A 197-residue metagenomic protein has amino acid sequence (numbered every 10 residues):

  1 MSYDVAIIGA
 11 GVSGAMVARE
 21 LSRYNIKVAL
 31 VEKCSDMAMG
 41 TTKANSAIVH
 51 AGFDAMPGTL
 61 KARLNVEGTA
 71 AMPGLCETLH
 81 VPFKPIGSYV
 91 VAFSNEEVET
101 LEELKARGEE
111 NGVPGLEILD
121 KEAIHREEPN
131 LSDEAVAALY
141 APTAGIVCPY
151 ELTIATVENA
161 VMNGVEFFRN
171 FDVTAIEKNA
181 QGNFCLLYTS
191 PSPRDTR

Functional and structural regions predicted by a protein language model:
V5-A29: N-terminal Rossmann-like FAD-binding beta1-loop-alpha1 element of flavoenzymes
R23-T41: Glycine-rich FAD pyrophosphate-binding loop
I26, V113, V165: Short phosphate-binding/catalytic loops that engage adenosine nucleotides
A47-E127, V136: Dinucleotide-binding Rossmann-like beta1-alpha1 core, especially the glycine-rich loop that anchors the ADP
P82-A92, H125-N163: Helix-loop-beta segment of a Rossmann-like dinucleotide-binding subdomain
E96, L131-A135, K178-C185: A short, glycine/Asx- and small/polar-enriched loop/turn that sits immediately N-terminal to a beta-strand
T143-F184, S190: Helical element adjacent to the flavin cofactor pocket in flavoenzyme catalytic cores
Y188-R197: Single conserved hydrophobic/aromatic residue that forms the stacking wall/gate of nucleotide- or nucleobase-binding
